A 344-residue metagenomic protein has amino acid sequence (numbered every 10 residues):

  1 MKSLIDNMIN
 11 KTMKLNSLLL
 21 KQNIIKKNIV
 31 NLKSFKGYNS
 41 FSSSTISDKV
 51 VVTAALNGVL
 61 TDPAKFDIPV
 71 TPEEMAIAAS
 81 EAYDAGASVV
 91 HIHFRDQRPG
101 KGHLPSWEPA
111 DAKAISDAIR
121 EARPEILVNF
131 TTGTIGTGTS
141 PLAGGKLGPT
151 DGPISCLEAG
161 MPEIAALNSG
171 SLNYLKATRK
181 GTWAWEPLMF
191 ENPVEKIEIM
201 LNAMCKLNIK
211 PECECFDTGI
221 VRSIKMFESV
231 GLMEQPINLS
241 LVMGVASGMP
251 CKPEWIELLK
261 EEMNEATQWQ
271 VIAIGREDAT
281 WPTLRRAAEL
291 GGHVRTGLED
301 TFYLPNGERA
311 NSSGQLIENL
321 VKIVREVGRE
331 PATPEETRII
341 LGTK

Functional and structural regions predicted by a protein language model:
M1-S34, F41: N-terminal mitochondrial targeting presequence
S42-D67, S169-A184: N-terminal small/glycine-rich loop or linker at the start of catalytic domains across soluble metabolic enzymes
G58-E74, T134-L147, E186-F190, Q270-R276: Active-site mouth loops of central-metabolism enzymes
V89-A112, V242-M243, Y303-P305: Glycine-rich, proline-tolerant flexible connector loops at the mouths of alpha/beta enzymes
G102-F130, M200, L259-A266, L320-K322: Alpha-helix-loop-beta-strand connector modules within alpha/beta enzyme cores
A112-E191: Active-site beta->alpha loop and helix N-cap motifs at the rims of alpha/beta catalytic domains
I164-L298: Catalytic alpha/beta core domains of metabolic enzymes, predominantly
N306-R325: C-terminal helical cap(s) of enzyme catalytic domains, especially alpha/beta-barrels
